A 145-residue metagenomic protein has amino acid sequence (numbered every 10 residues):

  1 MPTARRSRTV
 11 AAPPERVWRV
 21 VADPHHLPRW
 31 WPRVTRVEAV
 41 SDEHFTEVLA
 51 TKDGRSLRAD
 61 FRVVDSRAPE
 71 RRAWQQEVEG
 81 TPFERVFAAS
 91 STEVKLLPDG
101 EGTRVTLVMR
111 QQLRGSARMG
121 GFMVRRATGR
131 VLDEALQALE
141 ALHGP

Functional and structural regions predicted by a protein language model:
M1-S41: Hydrophobic ligand-binding cavity/cleft-lining segments
M1-T9, E15, S91, D133 (+2 more regions): Hydrophobic-ligand-binding modules of eukaryotic lipid transfer/binding families
E15-R19, D99-E101, Q137, A141: Replace "anionic and nucleotidyl ligands
P28-R29, R36-A39, D53-R104, R110-Q112 (+1 more regions): Hydrophobic-ligand binding "helix-grip"
D42-T46: Short coil-to-beta transition motif at edge beta-strands of beta-rich domains
R104, R110-P145: A conserved amphipathic terminal alpha-helix motif
